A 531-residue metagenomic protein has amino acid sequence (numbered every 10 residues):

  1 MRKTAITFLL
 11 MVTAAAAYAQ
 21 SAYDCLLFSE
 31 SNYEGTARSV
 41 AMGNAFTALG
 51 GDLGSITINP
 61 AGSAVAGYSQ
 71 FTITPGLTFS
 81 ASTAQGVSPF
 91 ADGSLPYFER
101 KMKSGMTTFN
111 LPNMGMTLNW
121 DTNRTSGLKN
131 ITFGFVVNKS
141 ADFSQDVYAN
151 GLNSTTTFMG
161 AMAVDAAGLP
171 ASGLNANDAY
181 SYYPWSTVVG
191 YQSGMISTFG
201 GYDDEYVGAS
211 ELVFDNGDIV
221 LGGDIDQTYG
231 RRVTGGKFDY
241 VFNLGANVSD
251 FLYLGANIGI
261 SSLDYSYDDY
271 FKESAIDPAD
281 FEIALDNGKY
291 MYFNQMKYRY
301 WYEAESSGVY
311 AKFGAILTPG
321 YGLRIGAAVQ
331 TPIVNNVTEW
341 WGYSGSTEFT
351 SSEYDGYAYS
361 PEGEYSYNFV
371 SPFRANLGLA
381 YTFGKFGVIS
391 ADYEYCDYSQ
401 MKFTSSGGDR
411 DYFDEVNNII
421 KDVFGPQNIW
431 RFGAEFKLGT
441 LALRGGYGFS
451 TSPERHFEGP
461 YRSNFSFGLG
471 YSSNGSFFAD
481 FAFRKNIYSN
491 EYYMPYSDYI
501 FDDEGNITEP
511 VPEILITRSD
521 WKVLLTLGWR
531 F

Functional and structural regions predicted by a protein language model:
M1-C25: Bacterial Sec-dependent N-terminal signal peptides
L9, A66, S266: Active-site-proximal flexible loops/turns
V12-T13, S69, L441: Alpha-helical transmembrane segments and their juxtamembrane interfaces
Q20-E34, S39, N119-F531: Outer-membrane beta-barrel porins/channels
A37, L49-I58, A64-S154, F238: Outer-membrane beta-barrel translocator/receptor signature
